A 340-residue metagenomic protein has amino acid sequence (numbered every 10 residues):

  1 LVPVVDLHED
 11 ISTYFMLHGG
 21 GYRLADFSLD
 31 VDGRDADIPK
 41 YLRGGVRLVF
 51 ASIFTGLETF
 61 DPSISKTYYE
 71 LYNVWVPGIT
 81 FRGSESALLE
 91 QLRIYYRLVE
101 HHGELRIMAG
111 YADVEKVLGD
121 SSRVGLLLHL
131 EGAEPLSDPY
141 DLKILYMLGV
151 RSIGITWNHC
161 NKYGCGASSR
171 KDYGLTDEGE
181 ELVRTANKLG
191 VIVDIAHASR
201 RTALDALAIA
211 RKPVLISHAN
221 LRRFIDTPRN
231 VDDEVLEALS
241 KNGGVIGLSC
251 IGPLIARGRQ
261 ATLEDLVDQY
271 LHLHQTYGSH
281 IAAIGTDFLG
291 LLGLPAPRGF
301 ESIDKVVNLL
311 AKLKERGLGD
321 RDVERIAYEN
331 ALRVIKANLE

Functional and structural regions predicted by a protein language model:
L1-D172, D226-G247, I251-I284, F288-E340: N-terminal hydrophobic targeting/anchoring segments and the immediately downstream early-domain regions of hydrolases
V4-I11, A198, I216-A219: Histidine-centered catalytic micro-motifs
V124, V183-V191, E315-G317: Short, surface-exposed connector motifs at secondary-structure boundaries
D138-L142, S199-R211: Distinct, well-ordered alpha-helical segments
D172-K188, A206-V214, L309: Alpha-helix-loop-beta-strand connector modules within alpha/beta enzyme cores
V191-A198: Catalytic beta/alpha-barrel core
A196, S217-A219, S249, G285: Generic beta-strand/beta-sheet core signal
L207-N220, R298, D304: A short alpha/beta connector and helix-capping loop motif
